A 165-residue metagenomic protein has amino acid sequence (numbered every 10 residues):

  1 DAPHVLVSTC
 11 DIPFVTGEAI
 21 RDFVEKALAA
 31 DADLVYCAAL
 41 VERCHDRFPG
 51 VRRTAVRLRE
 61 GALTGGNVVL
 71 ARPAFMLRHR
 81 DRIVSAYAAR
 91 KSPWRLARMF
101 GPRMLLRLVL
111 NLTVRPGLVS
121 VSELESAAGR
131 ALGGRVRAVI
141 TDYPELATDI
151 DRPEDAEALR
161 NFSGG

Functional and structural regions predicted by a protein language model:
D1: A conserved donor-nucleotide-binding helix/loop in the catalytic core of Leloir-type glycosyltransferases
V5: Short aromatic/hydrophobic "clamp" motif used to bind/position activated sugar donors
S8-C10: Active-site acidic Asp-centered loop
V15-R130, T141-P144: Conserved core of the sugar-phosphate nucleotidyltransferase
A138-I140, D149: Conserved active-site beta-strand element of glycosyltransferases/polysaccharide synthases
R152: Short, conserved phosphate/pyrophosphate- and ester-handling motifs at nucleotide-, phospho-/glycolipid
A156-N161: Short amphipathic alpha-helices within nucleic acid-binding modules
